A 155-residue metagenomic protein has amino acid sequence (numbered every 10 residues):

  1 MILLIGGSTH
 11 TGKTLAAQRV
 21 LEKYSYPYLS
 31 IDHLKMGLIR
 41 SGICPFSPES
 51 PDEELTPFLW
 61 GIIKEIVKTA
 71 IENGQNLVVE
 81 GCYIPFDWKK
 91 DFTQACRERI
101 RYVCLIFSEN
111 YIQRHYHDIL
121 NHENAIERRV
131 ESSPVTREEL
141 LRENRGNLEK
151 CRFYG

Functional and structural regions predicted by a protein language model:
I2: Walker A (P-loop) ATP-phosphate-binding motif of ABC ATPase nucleotide-binding domains
I5: Hydrophobic anchor at the beta1->P-loop junction of P-loop NTPases
S8: P-loop (Walker A) phosphate-binding loop of NTP-binding proteins
G12: Conserved glycine(s) of the Walker
L15-I62: Conserved substrate/cofactor phosphate-moiety recognition/catalytic segment in nucleotide-dependent phosphotransferases
E54-R99, V103-C104: Glycine-rich phosphate-binding loop used to anchor ATP phosphates in small-molecule kinases, encompassing both
R99-G146, K150: A glycine- and Lys/Arg-enriched "phosphate-lid" helix/loop adjacent to the NTP-binding pocket of small-molecule kinases
C151-G155: Phosphate-binding beta-loop-alpha motif at adenosine-nucleotide cofactor sites
